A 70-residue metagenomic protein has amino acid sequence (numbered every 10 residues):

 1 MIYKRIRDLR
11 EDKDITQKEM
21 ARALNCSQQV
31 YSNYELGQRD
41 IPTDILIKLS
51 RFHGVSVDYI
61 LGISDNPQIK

Functional and structural regions predicted by a protein language model:
M1-D12: A short, Lys/Arg-rich alpha-helix, primarily the initiator
E11, R22, R51: Alpha-helical residues within the helix-turn-helix
D12, Y59-K70: Short, charged recognition helix plus adjacent turn of helix-turn-helix-like nucleic-acid-binding domains
D14-N33: Short alpha-helical DNA-recognition segment
N25, D44-Y59: DNA major-groove recognition helix of helix-turn-helix/homeodomain DNA-binding modules
E35, H53, L61-S64: DNA major-groove recognition helix of helix-turn-helix
